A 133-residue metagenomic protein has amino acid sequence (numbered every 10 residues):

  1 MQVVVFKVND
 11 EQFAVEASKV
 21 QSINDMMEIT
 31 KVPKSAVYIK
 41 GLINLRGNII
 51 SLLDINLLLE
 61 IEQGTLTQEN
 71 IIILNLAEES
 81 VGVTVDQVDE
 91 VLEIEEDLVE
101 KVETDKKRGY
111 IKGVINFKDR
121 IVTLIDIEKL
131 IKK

Functional and structural regions predicted by a protein language model:
M1-K133: An acidic, low-aromatic, low-complexity terminal/linker signal
